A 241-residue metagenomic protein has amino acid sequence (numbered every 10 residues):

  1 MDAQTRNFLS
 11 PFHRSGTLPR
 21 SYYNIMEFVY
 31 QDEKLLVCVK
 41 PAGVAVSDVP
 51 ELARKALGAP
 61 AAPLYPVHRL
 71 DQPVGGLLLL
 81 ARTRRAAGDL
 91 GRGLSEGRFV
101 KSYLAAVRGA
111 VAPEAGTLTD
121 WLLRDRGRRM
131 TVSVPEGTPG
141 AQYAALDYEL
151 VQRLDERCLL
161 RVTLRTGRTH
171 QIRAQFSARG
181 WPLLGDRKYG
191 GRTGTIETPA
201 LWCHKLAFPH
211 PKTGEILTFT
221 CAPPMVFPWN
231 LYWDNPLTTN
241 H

Functional and structural regions predicted by a protein language model:
M1-A145, Q152-D155, A200, T220 (+1 more regions): RNA pseudouridine synthases
F28-V29, L206-H210: Short acidic-hydrophobic surface loop/beta-edge motif
P41, R165, P211-K212: Short, ordered coil/turn segments that flank beta-strands lining enzyme active or ligand-binding pockets
L52-A53, S95, R124, L154-F208 (+1 more regions): Pseudouridine synthase
Y65, A106, E149, L159 (+2 more regions): Conserved beta-strand segments that form the floor/walls of ligand-binding pockets within enzyme and binding domains
T238-T239: Intrinsic disorder/low-complexity segments
